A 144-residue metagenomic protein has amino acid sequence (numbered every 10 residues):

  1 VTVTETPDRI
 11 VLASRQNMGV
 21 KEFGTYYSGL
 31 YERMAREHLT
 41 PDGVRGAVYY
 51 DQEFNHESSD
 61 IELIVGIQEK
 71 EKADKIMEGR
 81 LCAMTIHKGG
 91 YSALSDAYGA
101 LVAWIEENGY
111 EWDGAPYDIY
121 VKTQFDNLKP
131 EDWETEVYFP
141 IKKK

Functional and structural regions predicted by a protein language model:
V1-K144: A solvent-exposed interaction/effector surface
